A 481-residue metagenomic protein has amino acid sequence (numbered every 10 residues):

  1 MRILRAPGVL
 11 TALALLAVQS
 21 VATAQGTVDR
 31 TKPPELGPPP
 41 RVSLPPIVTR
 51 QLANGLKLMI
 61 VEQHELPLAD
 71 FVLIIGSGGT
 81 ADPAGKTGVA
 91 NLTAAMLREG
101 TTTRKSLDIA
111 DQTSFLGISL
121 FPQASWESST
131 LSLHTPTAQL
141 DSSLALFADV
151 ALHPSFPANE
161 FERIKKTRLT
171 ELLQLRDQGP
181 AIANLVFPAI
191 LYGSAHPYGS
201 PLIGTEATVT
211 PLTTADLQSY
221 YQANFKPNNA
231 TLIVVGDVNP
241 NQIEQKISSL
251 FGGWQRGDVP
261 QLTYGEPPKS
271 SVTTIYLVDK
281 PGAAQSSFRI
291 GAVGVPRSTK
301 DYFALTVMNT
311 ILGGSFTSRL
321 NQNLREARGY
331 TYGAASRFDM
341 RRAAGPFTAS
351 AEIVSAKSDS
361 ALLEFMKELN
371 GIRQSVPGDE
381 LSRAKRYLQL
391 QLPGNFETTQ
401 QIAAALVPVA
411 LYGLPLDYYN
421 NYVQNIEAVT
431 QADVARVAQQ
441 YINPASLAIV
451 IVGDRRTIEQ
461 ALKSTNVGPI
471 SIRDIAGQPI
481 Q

Functional and structural regions predicted by a protein language model:
Q25-E35, S194, Y198, L202 (+3 more regions): An aromatic/glycine/proline-enriched structural segment found at the starts of mature extracellular/organellar domains
G26-T31, E35, T102, D108-Y220 (+2 more regions): Acidic/histidine-enriched segments that form metal/cofactor-coordinating and catalytic pocket/exosite environments
T27-R50, A189-A230, L262-P267, L392 (+1 more regions): Histidine-acidic residue clusters that define the catalytic metal-binding segment of zinc metallopeptidase domains
E35-I74: Mature N-terminal segment immediately following signal peptide/propeptide cleavage in secreted/periplasmic
D70-H134, G199-P201, S315-Y330, R341-A343: M16/MPP (pitrilysin/insulinase) zinc-metallopeptidase core fold and M16-derived inactive scaffolds
E99-T103, H134-K165, S315, A335 (+3 more regions): M16/insulysin-pitrilysin zinc metalloprotease superfamily fold
T167-V186, E266-Q285, Q322-T331, R341-R342 (+4 more regions): Short acidic/His-enriched helical or mixed secondary-structure segments at domain edges of catalytic enzymes and some
P180, L185, T214-L250, S446-L447 (+1 more regions): Non-catalytic, conformational "gating/processing" segments within enzyme and secreted inhibitor domains
